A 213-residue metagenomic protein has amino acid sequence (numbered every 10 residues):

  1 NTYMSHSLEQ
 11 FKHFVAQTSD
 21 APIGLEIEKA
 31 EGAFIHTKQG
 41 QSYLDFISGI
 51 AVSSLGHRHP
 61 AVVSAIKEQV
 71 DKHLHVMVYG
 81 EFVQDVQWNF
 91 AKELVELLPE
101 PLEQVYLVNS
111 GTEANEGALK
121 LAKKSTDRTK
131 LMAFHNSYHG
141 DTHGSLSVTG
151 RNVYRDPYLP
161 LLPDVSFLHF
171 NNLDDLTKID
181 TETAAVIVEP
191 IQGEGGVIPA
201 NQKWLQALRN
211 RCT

Functional and structural regions predicted by a protein language model:
Y3-E31, S48, V86-Q87: Active-site-adjacent loop/helix segments that line or gate small-molecule/cofactor pockets in enzymes
H13, S42-R128: Glycine-rich loop-to-alpha-helix module at the N-terminal edge of alpha/beta enzyme cores
T37-K38: Short, acidic, Ser/Thr-enriched surface-loop or helix-capping motifs
Q41-S42, V197: Residue-level signal for well-ordered, solvent-exposed loop/turn and beta-edge residues enriched in charged/polar side
S53-S54, V83, D174-D175, G193-V197: Short, small-residue-enriched loops and turns at beta-alpha junctions that line or gate enzyme active sites
A91-V188, E194: PLP-dependent aspartate aminotransferase-fold enzymes
I198-T213: Catalytic PLP-binding core of fold-type I/II PLP enzymes
